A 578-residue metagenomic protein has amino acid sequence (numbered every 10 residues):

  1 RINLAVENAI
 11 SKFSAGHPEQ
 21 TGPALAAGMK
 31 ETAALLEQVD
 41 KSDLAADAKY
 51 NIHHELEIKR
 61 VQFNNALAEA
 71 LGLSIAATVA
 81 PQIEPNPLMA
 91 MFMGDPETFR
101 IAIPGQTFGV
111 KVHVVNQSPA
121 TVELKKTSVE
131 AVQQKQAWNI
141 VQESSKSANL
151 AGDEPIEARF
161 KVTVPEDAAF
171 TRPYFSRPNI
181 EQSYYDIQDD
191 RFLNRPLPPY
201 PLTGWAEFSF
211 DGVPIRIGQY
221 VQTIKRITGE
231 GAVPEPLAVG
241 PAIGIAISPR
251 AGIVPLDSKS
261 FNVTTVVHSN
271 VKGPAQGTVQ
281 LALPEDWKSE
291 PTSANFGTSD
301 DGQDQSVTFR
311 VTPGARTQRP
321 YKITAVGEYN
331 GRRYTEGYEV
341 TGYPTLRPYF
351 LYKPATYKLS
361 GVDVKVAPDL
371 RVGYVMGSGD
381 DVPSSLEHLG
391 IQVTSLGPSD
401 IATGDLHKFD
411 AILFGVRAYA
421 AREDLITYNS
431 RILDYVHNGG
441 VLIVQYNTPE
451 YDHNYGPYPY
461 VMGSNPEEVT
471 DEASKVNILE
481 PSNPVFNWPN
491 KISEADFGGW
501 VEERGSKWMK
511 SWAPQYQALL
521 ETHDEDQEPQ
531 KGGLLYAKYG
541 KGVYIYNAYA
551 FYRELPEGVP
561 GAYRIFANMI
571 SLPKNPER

Functional and structural regions predicted by a protein language model:
R1-Q20: Active-site and substrate-binding clefts of carbohydrate-active enzymes
G22-V110: Long amphipathic alpha-helical scaffold segments
K59, V382, G415, Y428-R431 (+1 more regions): Stable alpha-helical elements in mature extracytoplasmic
A77-V79, P291, S395: A structural preference for short, hydrophobic beta-strand core positions in alpha/beta folds
M89-G361, V366-P368: Long beta-sheet-rich domains in secretory-pathway and surface-associated proteins
R333-G415, Y446-T448, V469, R553 (+1 more regions): Aromatic-Pro/Gly-enriched surface loop or interdomain linker that acts as a lid/target-recognition segment
R417-G498: A glycine-rich, often tryptophan-bearing local segment used as a flexible ligand/cofactor-contacting loop or short
S464-V559, K574-E577: Catalytic beta-strand/loop cores that center a nucleophilic Ser/Cys/Thr and support acyl-enzyme chemistry
